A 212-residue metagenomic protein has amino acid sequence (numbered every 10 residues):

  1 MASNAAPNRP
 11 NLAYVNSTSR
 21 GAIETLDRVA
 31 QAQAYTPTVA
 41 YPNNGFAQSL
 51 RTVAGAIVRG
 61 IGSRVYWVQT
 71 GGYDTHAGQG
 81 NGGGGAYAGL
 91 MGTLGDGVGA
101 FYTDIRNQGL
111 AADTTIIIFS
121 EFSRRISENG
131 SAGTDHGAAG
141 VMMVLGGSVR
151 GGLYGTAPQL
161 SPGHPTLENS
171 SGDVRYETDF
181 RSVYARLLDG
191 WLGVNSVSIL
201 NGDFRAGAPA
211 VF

Functional and structural regions predicted by a protein language model:
M1-Q108, S127, V141-F212: Feature for exported/extracytoplasmic and membrane-associated proteins, marking the mature portion
L110-A112: Glycine-rich, charge-dense phosphate/pyrophosphate-binding loop(s) and the adjacent flexible "lid"/catalytic subdomain
T114-S123: Acidic/histidine-rich, metal-coordinating catalytic segments
G133: His/Asp/Glu-rich metal/cofactor-coordinating catalytic motifs and the adjacent surface-exposed loops that frame enzyme
H136-G137: Phosphate-handling catalytic cores of nucleic-acid transaction enzymes
